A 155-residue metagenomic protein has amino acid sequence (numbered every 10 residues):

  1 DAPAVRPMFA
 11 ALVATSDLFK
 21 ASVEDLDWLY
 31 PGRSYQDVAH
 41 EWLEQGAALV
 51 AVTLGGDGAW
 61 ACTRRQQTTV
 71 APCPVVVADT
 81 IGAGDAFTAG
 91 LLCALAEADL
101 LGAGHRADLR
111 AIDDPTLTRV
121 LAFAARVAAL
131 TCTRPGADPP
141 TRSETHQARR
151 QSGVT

Functional and structural regions predicted by a protein language model:
D1-H40, A47, D57-G58: Conserved beta-alpha-beta core of the PfkB/ribokinase-like small-molecule kinase fold
P31-T155: Conserved phosphate-binding/catalytic region of the ribokinase-like
